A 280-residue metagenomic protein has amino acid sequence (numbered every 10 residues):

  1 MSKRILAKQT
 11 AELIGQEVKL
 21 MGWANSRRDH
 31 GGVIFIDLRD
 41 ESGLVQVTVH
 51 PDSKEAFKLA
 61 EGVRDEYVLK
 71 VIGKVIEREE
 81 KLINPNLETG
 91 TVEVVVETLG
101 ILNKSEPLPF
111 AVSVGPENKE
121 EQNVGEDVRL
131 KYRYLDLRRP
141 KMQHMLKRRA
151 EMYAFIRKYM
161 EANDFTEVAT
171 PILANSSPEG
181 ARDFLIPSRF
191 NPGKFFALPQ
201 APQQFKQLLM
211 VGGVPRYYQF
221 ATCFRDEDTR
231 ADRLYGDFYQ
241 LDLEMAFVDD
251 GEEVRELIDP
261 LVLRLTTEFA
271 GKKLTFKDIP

Functional and structural regions predicted by a protein language model:
M1-P280: Class II aminoacyl-tRNA synthetase catalytic cores and aaRS-like
